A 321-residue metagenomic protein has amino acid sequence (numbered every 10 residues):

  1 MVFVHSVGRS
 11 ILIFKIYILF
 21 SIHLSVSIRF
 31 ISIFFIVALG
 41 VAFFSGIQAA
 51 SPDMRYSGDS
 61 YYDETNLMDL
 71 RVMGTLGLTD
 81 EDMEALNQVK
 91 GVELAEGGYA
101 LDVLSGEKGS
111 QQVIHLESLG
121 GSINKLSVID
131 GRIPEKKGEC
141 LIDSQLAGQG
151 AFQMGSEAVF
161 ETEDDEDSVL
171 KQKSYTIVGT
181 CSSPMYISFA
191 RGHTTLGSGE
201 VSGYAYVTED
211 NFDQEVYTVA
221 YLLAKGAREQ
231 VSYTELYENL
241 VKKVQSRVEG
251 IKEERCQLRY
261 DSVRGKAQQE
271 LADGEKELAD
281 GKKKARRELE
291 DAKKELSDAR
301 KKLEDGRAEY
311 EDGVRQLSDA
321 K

Functional and structural regions predicted by a protein language model:
F3-K321: Membrane transport/envelope proteins' first extracytoplasmic loop
